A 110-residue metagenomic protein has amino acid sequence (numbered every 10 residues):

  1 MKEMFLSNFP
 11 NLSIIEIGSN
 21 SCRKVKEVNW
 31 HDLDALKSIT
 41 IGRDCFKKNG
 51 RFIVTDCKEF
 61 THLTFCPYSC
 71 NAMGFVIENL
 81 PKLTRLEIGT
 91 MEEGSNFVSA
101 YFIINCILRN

Functional and structural regions predicted by a protein language model:
M1, L12, C22-V25, L36 (+6 more regions): Conserved hydrophobic position(s) of the canonical leucine-rich repeat
E3, S38, N79, I88 (+1 more regions): Intrinsic disorder/low-complexity segments enriched in polar/small residues
N8-S13, H31-D34, I53-E59, E78-T84: Predominantly recognizes leucine-rich repeat
E16, T40-G42, K48, A72 (+2 more regions): Intrinsically disordered, low-complexity segments enriched in small/polar residues
